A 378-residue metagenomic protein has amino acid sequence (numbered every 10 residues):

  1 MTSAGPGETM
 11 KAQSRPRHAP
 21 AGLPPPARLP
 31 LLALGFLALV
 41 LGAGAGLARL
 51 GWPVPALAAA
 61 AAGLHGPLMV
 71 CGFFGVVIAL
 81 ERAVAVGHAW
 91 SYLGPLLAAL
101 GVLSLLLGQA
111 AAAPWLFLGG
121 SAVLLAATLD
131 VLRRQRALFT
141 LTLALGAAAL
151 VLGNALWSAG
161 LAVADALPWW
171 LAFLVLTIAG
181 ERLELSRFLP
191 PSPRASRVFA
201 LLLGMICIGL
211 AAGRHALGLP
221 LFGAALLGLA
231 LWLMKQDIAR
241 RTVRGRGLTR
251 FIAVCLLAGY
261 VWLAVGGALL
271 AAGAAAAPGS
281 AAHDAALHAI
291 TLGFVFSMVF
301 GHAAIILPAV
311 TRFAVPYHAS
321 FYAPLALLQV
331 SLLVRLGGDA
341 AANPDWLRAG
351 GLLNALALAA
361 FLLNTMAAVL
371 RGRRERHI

Functional and structural regions predicted by a protein language model:
T2-I378: Hydrophobic alpha-helical transmembrane segments of multi-pass integral membrane proteins
